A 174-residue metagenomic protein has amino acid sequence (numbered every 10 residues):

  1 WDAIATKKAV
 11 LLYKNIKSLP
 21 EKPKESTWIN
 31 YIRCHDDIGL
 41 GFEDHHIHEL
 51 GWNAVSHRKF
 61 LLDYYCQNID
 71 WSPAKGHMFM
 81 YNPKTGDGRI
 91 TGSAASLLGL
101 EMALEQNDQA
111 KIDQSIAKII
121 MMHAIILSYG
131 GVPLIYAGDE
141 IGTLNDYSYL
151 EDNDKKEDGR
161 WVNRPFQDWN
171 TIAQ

Functional and structural regions predicted by a protein language model:
W1-Q174: Active-site and adjacent substrate-binding regions of carbohydrate-active enzymes
